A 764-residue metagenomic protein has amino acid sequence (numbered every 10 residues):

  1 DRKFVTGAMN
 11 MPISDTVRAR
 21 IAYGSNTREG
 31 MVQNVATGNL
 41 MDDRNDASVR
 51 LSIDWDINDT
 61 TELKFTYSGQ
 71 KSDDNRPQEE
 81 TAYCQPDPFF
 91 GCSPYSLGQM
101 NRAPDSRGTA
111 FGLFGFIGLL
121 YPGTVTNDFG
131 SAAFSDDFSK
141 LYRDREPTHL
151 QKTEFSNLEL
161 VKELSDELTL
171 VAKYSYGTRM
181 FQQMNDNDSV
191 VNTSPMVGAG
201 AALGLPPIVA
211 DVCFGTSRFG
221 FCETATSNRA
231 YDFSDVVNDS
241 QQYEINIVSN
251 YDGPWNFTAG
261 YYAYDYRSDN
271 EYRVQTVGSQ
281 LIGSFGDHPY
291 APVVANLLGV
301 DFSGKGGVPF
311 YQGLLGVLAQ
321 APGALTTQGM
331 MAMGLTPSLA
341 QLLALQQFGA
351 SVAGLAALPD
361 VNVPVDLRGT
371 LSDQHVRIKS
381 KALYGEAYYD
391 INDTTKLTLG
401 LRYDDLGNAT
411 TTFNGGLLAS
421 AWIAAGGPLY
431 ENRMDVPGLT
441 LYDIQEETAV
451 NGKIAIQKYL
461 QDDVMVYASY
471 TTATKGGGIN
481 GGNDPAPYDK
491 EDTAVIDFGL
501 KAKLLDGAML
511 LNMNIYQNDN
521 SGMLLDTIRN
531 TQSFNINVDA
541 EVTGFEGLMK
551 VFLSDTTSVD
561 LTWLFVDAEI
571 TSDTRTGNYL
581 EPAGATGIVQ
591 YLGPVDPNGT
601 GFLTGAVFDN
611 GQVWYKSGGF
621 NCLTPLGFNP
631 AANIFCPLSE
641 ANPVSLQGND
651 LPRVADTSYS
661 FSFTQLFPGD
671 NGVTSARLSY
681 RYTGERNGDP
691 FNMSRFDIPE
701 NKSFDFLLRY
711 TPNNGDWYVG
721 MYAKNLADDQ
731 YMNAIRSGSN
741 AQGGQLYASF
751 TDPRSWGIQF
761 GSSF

Functional and structural regions predicted by a protein language model:
D1-N34, N39-V49, I57-T61, E154 (+2 more regions): Outer-membrane beta-barrel translocator/receptor signature
S25-E29, G69-D73, Y176-M180, A263-R267 (+11 more regions): Transmembrane beta-strands of outer-membrane beta-barrel pores
M31-L40, P77-Y142, D188-Y231, Q275-L371 (+5 more regions): Solvent-exposed loop segments that connect transmembrane elements
D54-D56, V248-N250, N256, G260-Y266 (+6 more regions): Structural signature of Gram-negative outer-membrane beta-barrels, strongest in the C-terminal barrel of TonB-dependent
E159-S165, T169-S175, Q182-N185, Y459-K475 (+1 more regions): Membrane-embedded beta-barrel scaffold of Gram-negative outer-membrane proteins
S268, V274-G283, D555, V559 (+3 more regions): C-terminal beta-signal and adjacent terminal beta-strands/loops of Gram-negative outer-membrane beta-barrel proteins
L397, I515-D519, I536-P690, Q759-S763: Gram-negative outer-membrane beta-barrel transporters
G477, Y615, L651-N713, K724-D728 (+3 more regions): C-terminal beta-barrel architecture of Gram-negative outer-membrane proteins
